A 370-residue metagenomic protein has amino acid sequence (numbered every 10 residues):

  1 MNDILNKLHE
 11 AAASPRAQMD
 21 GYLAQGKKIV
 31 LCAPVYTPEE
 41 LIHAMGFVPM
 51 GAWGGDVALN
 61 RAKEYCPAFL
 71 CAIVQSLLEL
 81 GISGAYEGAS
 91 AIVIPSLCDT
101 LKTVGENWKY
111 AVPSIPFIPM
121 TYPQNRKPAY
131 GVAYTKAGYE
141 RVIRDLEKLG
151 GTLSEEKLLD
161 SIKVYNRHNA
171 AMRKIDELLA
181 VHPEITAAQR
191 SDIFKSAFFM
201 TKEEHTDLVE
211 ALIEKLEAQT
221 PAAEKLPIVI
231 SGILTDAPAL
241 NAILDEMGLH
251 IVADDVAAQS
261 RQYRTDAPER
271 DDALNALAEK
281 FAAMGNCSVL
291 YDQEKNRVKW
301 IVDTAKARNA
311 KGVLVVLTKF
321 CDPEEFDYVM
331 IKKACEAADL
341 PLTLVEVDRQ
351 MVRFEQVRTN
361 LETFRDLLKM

Functional and structural regions predicted by a protein language model:
N2-D3, H9-M19, L23, K27 (+4 more regions): Metallocofactor- and cofactor-centric catalytic cores in central/energy metabolism, strongly enriched
N2-K28, K136, E140, R144-D266 (+1 more regions): A charged, amphipathic alpha-helical module
V35-Y36, E40-W53, G232-T304: Redox- and metal-dependent alpha/beta enzyme cores, enriched for Fe-S-associated oxidoreductases and cofactor-handling
A58-P67, R126-G131, S260-A267, R353-E355: Short, charged, surface-exposed secondary-structure boundary motifs
C66-S83, L290-V302: Glycine-rich, highly charged phosphate/nucleotide-binding loops
S76-K148: Acidic/His-rich segments in extracytoplasmic proteins that coordinate ligands and/or metal ions
D292-D339: C-terminal hydrophobic structural anchor segments that stabilize assembly/packing rather than catalytic chemistry
V329-M370: Peripheral docking tails and interdomain loops at the edges of cofactor- or intermediate-handling domains
